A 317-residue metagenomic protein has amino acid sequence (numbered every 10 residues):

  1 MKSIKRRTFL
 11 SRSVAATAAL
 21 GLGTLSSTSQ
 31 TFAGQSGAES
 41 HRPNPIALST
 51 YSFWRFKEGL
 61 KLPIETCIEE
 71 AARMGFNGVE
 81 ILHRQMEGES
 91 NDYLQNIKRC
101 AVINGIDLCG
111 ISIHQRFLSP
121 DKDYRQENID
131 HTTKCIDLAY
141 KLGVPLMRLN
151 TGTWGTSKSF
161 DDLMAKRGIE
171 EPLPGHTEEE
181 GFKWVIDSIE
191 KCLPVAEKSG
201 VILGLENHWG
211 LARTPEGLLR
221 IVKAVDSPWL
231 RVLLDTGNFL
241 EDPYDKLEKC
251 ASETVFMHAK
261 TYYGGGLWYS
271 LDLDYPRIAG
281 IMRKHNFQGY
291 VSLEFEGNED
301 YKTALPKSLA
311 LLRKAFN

Functional and structural regions predicted by a protein language model:
K2-L25, S29-A47, S52-F56, K61-G75 (+3 more regions): Histidine-acidic metal/acid-base catalytic patches
V14-A15, G21, G37-A38, C100-G110 (+1 more regions): Active-site acidic/histidine proton-transfer and metal-coordination neighborhood in alpha/beta enzyme cores
F53, R84-G88, Q115-R116: Short active-site-proximal "capping" loops at secondary-structure junctions
K61-E65, Q85-Y93, E127: Aromatic- and glycine-enriched glycan-recognition loops and surfaces that form the carbohydrate-binding subsites
E80, G110-S112, R148, G204 (+2 more regions): Conserved beta-strand positions in the central sheet of alpha/beta enzyme cores
E80-K98, W154-K158: Glycine-rich, proline-tolerant flexible connector loops at the mouths of alpha/beta enzymes
E80-R84, L203-N207, L233-D235, S292-E294: Short catalytic-loop micro-motif centered on adjacent basic/acidic residues
E89-Q95, K122-R125, K302-A304: Metal-dependent catalytic neighborhoods of phosphoester/phosphodiester hydrolases
